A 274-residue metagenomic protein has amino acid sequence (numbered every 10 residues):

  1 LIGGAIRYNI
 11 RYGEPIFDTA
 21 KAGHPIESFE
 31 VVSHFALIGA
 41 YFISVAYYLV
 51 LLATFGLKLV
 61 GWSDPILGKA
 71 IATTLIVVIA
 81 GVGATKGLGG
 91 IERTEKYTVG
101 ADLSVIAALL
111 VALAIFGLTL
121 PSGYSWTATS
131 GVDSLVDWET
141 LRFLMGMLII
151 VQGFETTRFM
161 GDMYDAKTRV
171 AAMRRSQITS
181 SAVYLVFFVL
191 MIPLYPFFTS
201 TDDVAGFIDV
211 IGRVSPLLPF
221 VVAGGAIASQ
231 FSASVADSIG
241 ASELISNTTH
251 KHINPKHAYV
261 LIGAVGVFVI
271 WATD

Functional and structural regions predicted by a protein language model:
L1, I26-G39, D133-M145, G212-F231 (+1 more regions): Select transmembrane alpha-helical segments in multipass membrane proteins
L1-D64, A223-N247: Hydrophobic transmembrane alpha-helices that form the core helical bundles of multi-pass secondary transporters
R11-I16, G161-A171, N247-N254: Juxtamembrane helix-boundary/capping and inter-helix hinge elements in multi-pass membrane proteins
D18-A20, Q177-S232, H250-K251, A264-D274: TM-loop-TM module centered on a large, flexible mid-protein loop between adjacent transmembrane helices in multi-pass
H34-I38, L59-G90, L103-L109, M147-I150 (+1 more regions): Transmembrane alpha-helical segments of multi-pass small-molecule transport proteins
F35-L49, T74-G81, G100-L113, I150-G153 (+4 more regions): Hydrophobic alpha-helical transmembrane segments of multipass integral membrane proteins
A46-A53, A80-E92, L118-L120, L194-V204 (+3 more regions): Transmembrane helix-loop junctions in multi-pass membrane proteins
S63-L67, I71-T74, G89, K96-G212: Helix-loop-helix junctions that connect adjacent transmembrane segments in multi-pass membrane transporters
